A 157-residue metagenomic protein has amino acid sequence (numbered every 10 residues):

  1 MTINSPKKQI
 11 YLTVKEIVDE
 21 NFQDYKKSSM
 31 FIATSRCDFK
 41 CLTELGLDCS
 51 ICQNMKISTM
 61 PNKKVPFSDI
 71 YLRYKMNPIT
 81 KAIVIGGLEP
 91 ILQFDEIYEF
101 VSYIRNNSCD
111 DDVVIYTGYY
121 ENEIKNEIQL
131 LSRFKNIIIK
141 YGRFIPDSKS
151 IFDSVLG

Functional and structural regions predicted by a protein language model:
M1-P6: Radical SAM enzyme core and accessory elements
K7-K15, E20-V65: Canonical Radical SAM [4Fe-4S] cluster-binding loop centered on the CxxxCxxC motif and its immediate flanking residues
S29-F31, A82-V84, D112-V114, I138: Structural preference for beta-strand elements that scaffold enzyme active sites
A33, G86-L88, V114-G118, G142: A cross-family glycoside hydrolase active-site/sugar-binding cleft signature
D48, I79, C109, F134-K135: Short loop/turn motifs at secondary-structure junctions
I57-R73, I91-R133: Canonical radical SAM enzyme core domain
K75, N126-S148: Structural recognition of alpha->loop->beta junctions
I79-N107, Y141-G157: Conserved glycine-rich "GG(E/T)P / GGGxP" loop and the immediately following alpha-helix in the radical SAM core
